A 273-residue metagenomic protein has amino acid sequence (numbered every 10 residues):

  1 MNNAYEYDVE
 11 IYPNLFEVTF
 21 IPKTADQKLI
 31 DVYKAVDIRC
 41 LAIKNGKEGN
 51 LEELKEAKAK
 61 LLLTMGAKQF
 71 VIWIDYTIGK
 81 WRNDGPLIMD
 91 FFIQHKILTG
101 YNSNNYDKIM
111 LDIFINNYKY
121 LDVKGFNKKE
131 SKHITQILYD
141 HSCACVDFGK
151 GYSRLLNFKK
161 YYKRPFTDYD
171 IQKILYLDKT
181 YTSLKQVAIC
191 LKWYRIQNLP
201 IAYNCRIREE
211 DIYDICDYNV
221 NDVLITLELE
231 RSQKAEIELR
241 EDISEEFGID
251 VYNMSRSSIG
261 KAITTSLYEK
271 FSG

Functional and structural regions predicted by a protein language model:
M1-N2, Q94: Short amphipathic alpha-helices and their capping/turn segments at secondary-structure boundaries
N2-I11, D170: Two-metal-ion RNase H-like nuclease active-site motif
E10, K55, V187-L199, N204-G273: Conserved "right-hand" nucleotidyltransferase catalytic core of DNA-directed polymerases
Y12, S103-D107, I174, W193 (+1 more regions): Short, solvent-exposed loop/turn segments at secondary-structure junctions
P13-V18: Short N-terminal binding/cap micro-motifs at the start of the first secondary-structure element
P22-D26: Solvent-exposed strand-loop boundary residues in beta-sheet-rich modules
K28-D31: Long acidic/mixed-charge intrinsically disordered regions
V36-T182: Conserved DEDDh/DEDDy metal-dependent 3′-5′ exonuclease domain
